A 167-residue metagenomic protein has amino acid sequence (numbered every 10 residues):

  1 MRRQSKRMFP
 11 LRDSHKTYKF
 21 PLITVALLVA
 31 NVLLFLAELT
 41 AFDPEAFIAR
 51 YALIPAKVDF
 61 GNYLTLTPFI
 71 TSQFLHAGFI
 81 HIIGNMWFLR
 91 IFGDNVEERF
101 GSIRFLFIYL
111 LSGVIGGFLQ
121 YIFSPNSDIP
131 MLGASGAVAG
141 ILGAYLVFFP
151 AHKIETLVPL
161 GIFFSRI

Functional and structural regions predicted by a protein language model:
M1-I167: A detector for small-residue-rich transmembrane helices and their helix-helix packing motifs
